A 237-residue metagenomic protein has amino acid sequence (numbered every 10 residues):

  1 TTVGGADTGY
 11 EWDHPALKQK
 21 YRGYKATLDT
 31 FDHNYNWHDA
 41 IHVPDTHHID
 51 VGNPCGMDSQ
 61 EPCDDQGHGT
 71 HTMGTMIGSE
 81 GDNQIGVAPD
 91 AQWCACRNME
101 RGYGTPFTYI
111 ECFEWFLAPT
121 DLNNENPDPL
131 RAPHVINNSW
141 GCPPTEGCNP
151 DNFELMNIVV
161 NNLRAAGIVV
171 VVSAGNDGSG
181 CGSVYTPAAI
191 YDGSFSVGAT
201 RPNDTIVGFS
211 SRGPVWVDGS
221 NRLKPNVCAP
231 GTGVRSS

Functional and structural regions predicted by a protein language model:
T1-T108, N126-V135, R164-G167, A189-S194 (+3 more regions): Subtilisin-like serine protease catalytic core
A6, C96-N98, N138-G141, V171-A174 (+3 more regions): Generic beta-strand/beta-sheet core signal
G78, W115-A118, N138, A229-G233: Glycine-rich, acidic and aromatic/proline-enriched surface loops and short helix-turn segments that act as binding
F107-L117: Amphipathic, non-transmembrane alpha-helical secondary structure
F116-D151, S173-A174: Short acidic, glycine-rich surface-loop motifs adjacent to enzyme active sites
P144-F153, S173-D192, G198-K224, R235-S237: Active-site-adjacent substrate-recognition loops and nearby beta-strands within hydrolase catalytic domains
N152-V170: Catalytic-core regions built around general acid/base machinery
